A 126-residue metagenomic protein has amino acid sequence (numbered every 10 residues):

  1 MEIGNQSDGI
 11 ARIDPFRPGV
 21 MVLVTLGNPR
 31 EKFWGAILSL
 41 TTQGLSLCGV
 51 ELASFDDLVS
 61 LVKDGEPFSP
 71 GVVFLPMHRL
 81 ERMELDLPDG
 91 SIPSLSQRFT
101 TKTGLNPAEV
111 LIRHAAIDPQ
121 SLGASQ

Functional and structural regions predicted by a protein language model:
E2-Q126: Conserved RNA-binding domains used in RNP assembly and mRNA/RNA metabolism
